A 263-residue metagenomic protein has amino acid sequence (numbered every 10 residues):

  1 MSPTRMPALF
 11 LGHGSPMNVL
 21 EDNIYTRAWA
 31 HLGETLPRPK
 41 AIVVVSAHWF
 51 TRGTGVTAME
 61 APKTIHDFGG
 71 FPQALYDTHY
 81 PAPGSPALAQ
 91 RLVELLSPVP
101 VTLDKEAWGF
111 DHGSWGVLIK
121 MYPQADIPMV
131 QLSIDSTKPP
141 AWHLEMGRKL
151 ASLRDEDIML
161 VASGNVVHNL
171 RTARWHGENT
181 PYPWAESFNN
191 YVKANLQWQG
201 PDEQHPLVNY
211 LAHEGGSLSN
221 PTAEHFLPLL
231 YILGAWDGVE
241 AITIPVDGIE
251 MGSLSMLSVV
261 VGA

Functional and structural regions predicted by a protein language model:
S2, T35-L36, M121-A125, S152: Solvent-exposed alpha-helices and their adjacent loops that cap or buttress functional pockets in soluble metabolic
S2-L103: A short aromatic-anchored loop/beta-hairpin motif
L9, A41-V43, P128-V130, M159-V161: Conserved beta-strand elements of the Class I
L9-F10, D67-P72, Y122-V130, L207-V208: Short, basic/glycine-rich phosphate-binding loops at helix/coil junctions that contact nucleotide phosphates
S46-H48, W108, I158, S163-V166: Short, well-ordered beta-to-alpha junction loops that form the rim of enzyme active sites and present histidine/acidic
L75-P83, K105, S133-P140, G216: Flexible, glycine/proline-enriched loop segments at strand-loop-helix junctions that form or flank small-ligand binding
A89-L144, K149: Internal, conserved structured core segments that host functional sites
E94, P98, I127-P128, S136-K138 (+3 more regions): Surface-exposed, charge/polar-rich loops and edge strands
